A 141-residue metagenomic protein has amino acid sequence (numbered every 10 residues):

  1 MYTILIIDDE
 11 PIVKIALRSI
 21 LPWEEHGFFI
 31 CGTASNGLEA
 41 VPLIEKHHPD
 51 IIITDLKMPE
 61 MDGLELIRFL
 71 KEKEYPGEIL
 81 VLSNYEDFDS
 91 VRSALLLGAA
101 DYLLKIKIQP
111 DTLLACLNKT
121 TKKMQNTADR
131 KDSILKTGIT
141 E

Functional and structural regions predicted by a protein language model:
I7-D8, D55: Active-site residues of response regulator receiver
P11-G32: Two-component/phosphorelay signaling modules centered on CheY-like receiver
E25-S35, L43, V91: Short hydrophobic/Thr-rich beta-strand motif most characteristic of the beta2 strand and flanking loop of CheY-like
N36-E39, D62-E65: Acidic catalytic/metal-coordinating carboxylates
H47-I53: Active-site beta3 strand of CheY-like receiver
M58: Receiver (REC) domain active-site loop signature in two-component systems and cognate sites in sensor histidine kinases
R92-E141: Interdomain helical linkers/hinges and coiled-coil/dimerization scaffolds that transmit conformational signals
